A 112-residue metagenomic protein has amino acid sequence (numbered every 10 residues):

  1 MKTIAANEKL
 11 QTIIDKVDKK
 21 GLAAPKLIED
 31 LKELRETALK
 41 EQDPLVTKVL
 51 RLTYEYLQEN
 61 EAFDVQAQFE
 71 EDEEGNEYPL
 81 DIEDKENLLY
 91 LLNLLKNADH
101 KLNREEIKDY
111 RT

Functional and structural regions predicted by a protein language model:
M1-L39, P44-T112: C-terminal-biased regions
